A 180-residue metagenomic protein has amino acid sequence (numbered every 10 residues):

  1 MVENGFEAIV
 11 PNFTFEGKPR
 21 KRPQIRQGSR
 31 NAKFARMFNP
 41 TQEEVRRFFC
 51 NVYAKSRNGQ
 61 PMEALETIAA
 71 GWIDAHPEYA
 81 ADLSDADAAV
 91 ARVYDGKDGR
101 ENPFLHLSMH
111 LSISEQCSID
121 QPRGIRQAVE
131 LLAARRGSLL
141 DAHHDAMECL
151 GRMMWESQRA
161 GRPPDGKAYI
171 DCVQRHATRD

Functional and structural regions predicted by a protein language model:
G5, T14, A32-A35: Short hydrophobic alpha-helical segments enriched in small aliphatic residues
A8-F13, G17-P19, P23-G28: Short terminal hydrophobic/aromatic SLiMs and anchors at protein ends
F38-E101: Core of compact, soluble alpha-helical bundle domains
F49, A69-I73, S108-I113, V129 (+1 more regions): Short alpha-helical scaffolding segments that buttress acidic/His motifs in well-ordered protein cores
N51, E115, I119, A133-H144 (+1 more regions): N-terminus-biased detector of the onset of the functional/mature region
E78-R135: Heme-based O2/NO sensor domains and their adjacent alpha-helical segments, primarily globin folds but also including
W155, R159-D180: Glycine-rich, aromatic-bearing surface loops/beta-hairpins
